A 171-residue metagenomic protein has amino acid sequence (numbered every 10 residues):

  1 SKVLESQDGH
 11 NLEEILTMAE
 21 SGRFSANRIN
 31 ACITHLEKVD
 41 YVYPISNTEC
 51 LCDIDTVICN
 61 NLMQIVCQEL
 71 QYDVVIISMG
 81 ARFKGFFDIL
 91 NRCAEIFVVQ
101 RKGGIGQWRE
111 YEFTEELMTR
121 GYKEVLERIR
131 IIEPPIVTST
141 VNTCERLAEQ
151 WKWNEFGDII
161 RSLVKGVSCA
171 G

Functional and structural regions predicted by a protein language model:
S1, Y41-N47, Q100-R101: Short loop/turn segments at strand-loop or loop-helix junctions that form parts of catalytic or ligand-binding pockets
S1-Y41: Phosphate-binding loop that captures ATP/GTP phosphates
Q7-H10, V57, K84, N91: Charged, alpha-helix-enriched surfaces in structured cytosolic catalytic cores of large nucleotide-utilizing machines
S25-H35, Y43-M79: Cytosolic-facing regulatory segments adjacent to core modules
N61-E149: Conserved catalytic-core segment of NTP-binding enzymes
E145-G171: NTP-binding/hydrolysis catalytic cores, primarily Walker-type P-loop NTPases
